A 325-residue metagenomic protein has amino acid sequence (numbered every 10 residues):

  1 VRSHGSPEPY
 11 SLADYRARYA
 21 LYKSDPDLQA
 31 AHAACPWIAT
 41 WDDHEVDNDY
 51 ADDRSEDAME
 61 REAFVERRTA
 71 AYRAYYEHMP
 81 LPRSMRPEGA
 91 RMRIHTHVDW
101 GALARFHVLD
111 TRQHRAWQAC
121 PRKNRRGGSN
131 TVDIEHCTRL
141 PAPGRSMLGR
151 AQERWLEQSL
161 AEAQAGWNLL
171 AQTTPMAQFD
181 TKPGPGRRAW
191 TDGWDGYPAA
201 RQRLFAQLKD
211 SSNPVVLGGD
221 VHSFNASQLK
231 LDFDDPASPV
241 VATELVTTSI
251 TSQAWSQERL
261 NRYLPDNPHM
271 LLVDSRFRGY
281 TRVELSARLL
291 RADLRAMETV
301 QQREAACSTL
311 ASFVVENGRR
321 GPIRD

Functional and structural regions predicted by a protein language model:
V1-D325: Metal-dependent phosphoester/phosphodiester hydrolase catalytic core
